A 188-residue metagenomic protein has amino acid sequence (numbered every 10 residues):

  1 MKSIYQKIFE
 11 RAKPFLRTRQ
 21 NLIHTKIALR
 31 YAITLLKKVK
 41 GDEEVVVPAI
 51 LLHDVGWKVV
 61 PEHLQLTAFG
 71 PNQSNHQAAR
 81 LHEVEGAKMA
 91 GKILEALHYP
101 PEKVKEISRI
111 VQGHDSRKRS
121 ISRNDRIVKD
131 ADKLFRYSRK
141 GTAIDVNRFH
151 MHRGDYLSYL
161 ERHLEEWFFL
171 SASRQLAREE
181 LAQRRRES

Functional and structural regions predicted by a protein language model:
I4-I27, Q65-Q77: Active-site flanking loop/helix segments enriched in acidic
K13-D42, L52, H63, Y99 (+1 more regions): Divalent metal-dependent phosphate-bond-processing catalytic cores, especially two-metal-ion Mg2+/Mn2+ enzymes that act
Q20, E43, A78, H82: Conserved acidic
A28, R80-A96: An active-site-proximal "capping" alpha-helix that borders the catalytic cofactor pocket
L35, K58, I93: Short alpha-helical functional segments enriched in proximate histidine and acidic residues
E44-P71, G86, E106-S116: His-Asp-centered metal-binding catalytic motifs of divalent-metal-dependent phosphohydrolases/nucleases
